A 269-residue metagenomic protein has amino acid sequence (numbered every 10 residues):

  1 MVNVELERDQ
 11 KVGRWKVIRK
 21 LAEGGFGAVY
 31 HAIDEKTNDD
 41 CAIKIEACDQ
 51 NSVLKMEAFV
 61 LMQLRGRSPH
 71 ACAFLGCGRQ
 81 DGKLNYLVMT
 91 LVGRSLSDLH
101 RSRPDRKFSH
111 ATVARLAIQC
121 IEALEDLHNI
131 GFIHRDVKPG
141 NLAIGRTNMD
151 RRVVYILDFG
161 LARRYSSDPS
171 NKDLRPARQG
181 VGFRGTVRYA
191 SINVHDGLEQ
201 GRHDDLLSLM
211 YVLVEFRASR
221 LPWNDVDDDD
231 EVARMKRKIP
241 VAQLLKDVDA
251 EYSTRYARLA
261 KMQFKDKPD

Functional and structural regions predicted by a protein language model:
A28: Conserved N-lobe ATP-binding subsite of Hanks-type protein kinase domains, especially the beta3 VAIK lysine
D34-K55: ATP-binding glycine-rich loop module of kinase domains
A73-N85: Short beta-strand micro-motifs within the conserved protein kinase catalytic domain, predominantly in the N-lobe
G82-S95: Conserved short submotifs of the Hanks-type protein kinase catalytic core that shape the nucleotide-binding pocket
S97-F108: AlphaC helix of the protein kinase catalytic domain
L116-A117: Activation segment signature within eukaryotic-like protein kinase domains
H128-R146: Catalytic-loop of the protein kinase fold
A143-R184: Activation segment/activation loop of eukaryotic-type protein kinase catalytic domains
